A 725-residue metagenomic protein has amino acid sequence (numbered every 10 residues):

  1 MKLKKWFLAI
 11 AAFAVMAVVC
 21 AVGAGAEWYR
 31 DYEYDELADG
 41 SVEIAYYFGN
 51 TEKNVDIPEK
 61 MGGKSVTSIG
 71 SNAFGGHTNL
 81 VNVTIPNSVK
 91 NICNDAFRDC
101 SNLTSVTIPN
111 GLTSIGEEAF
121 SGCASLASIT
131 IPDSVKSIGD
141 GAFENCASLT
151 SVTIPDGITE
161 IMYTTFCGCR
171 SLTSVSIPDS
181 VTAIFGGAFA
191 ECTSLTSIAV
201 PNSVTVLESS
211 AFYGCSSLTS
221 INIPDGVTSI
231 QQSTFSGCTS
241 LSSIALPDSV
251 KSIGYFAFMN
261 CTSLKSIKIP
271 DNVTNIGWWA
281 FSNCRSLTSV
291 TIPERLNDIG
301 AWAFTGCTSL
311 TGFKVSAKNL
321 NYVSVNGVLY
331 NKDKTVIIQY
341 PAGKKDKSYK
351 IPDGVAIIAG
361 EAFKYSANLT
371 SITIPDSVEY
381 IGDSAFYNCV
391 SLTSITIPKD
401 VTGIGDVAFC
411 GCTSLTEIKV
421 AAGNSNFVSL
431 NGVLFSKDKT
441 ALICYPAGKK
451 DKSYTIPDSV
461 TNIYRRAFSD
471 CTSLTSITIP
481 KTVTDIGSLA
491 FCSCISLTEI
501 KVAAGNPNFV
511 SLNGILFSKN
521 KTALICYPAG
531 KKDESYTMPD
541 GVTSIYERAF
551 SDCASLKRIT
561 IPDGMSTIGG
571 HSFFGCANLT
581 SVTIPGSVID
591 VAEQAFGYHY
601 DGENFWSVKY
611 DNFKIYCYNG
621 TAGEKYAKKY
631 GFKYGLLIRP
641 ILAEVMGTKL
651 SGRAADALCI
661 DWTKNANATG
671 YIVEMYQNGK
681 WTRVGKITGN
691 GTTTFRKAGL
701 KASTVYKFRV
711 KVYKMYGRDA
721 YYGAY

Functional and structural regions predicted by a protein language model:
V19-R30: Sec-dependent signal peptide cleavage junction
E33-G40, N50-S68, T78-N91, S101-S114 (+22 more regions): Structural signature of tandem-repeat unit edges
Y47-G49, A73, D661-A666: Acidic, Ser/Thr
R639-N667, A702, R718-Y725: Pro/Thr/Ser/Gly-rich low-complexity, intrinsically disordered linker/stalk tracts
N667-G685: Extracellular low-complexity, O-glycosylation-prone stalks/linkers
G691-R696: Short S/T/G- and acidic-enriched coil/turn segments that sit immediately N-terminal to beta-strands in beta-sandwich
K697-A720: Beta-strand-rich modules
